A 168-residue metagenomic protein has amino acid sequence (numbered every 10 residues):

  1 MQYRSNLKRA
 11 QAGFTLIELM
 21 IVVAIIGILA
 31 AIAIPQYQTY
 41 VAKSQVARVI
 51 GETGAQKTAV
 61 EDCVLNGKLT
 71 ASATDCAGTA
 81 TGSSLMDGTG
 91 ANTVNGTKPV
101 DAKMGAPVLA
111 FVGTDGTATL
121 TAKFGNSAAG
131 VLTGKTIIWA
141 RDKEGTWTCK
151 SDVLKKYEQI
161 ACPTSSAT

Functional and structural regions predicted by a protein language model:
M1-I17: N-terminal leader/signal peptides at the extreme start of proteins
Q2-S5, E61, S165-T168: Short, intrinsically disordered N-terminal pre-domain segments
Y3, I28, E52: Conserved helix-loop functional segments at active or binding sites
A12, A31-I34, T39, V46 (+1 more regions): Short, conserved catalytic or interaction motifs in soluble domains
M20-Q36: Alpha-helical hydrophobic helix detector
A42-S72, G78: Membrane-proximal N-terminal amphipathic helix
L65-T168: Periplasmic/extracellular, small/polar-rich flexible segments of pilin-like filament-forming proteins
